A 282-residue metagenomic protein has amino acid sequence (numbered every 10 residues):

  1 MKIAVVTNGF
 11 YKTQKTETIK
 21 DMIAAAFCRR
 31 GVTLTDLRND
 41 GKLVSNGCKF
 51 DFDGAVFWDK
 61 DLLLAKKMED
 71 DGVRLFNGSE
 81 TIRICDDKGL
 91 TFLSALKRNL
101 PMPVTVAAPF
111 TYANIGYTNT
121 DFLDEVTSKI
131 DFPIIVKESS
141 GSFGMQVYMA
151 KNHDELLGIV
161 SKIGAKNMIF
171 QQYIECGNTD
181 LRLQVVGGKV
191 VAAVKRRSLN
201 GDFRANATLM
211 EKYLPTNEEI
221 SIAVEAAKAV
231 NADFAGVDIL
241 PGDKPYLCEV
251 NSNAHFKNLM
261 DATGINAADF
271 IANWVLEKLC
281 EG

Functional and structural regions predicted by a protein language model:
I3-N8, I82-I174, N217-I220: Active-site nucleotide/adenylate-binding loops and adjacent lid/helix of ATP-dependent enzymes
T7-N114: Conserved N-proximal alpha/beta basic substrate-recognition cap immediately N-terminal to, or forming the N-lobe
D53, R182-V185, K244-N258: A short beta-strand motif that forms the metal-chelation/ATP-contact edge of phosphoryl-transfer active sites
V106, S139, Y173-I174, Q184 (+2 more regions): Anionic group-transfer/hydrolysis microenvironments
I134, V191-A192, A235, Y246-E249: Protein kinase-like catalytic core scaffold
S140-V230: Phosphate-binding site of ATP-dependent enzymes
D202-L247, N258, D269-E281: A long amphipathic alpha-helix within ATP-dependent nucleotide-binding catalytic cores
F256-N266: Short, flexible active-site recognition loops that position polar ligands and cofactors
